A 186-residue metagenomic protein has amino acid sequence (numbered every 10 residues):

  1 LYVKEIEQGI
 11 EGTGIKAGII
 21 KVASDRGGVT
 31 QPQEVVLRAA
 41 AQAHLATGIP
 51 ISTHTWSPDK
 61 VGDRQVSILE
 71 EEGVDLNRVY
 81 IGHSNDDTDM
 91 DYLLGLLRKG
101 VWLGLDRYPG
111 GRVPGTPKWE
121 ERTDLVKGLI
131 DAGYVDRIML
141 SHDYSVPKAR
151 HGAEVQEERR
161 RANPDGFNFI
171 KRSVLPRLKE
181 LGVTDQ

Functional and structural regions predicted by a protein language model:
L1-P50, W102, R107-R112: Active-site gating/metal-coordination segments in enzymes
Y2-G12, L94, R122-D136: Short amphipathic alpha-helices and their capping/turn segments at secondary-structure boundaries
Q31-V35, P58-G73, D89-L97: Distinct, well-ordered alpha-helical segments
T47-P50, E70-N77, G95-G104, Y134-D136: Glycine-enriched alpha-helix->loop->beta-strand junction motifs that scaffold or abut catalytic
P50-S57, R78-D86: Catalytic beta/alpha-barrel core
I81-D87, R107-D131: Active-site glycine- and acidic-residue-rich loops that bind and position anionic ligands or nucleotide-like cofactors
L105-R107, Y134-R160: Short acidic/histidine-rich active-site segments
D165-Q186: Mid-to-C-terminal alpha-helical segments outside catalytic/metal-binding sites
